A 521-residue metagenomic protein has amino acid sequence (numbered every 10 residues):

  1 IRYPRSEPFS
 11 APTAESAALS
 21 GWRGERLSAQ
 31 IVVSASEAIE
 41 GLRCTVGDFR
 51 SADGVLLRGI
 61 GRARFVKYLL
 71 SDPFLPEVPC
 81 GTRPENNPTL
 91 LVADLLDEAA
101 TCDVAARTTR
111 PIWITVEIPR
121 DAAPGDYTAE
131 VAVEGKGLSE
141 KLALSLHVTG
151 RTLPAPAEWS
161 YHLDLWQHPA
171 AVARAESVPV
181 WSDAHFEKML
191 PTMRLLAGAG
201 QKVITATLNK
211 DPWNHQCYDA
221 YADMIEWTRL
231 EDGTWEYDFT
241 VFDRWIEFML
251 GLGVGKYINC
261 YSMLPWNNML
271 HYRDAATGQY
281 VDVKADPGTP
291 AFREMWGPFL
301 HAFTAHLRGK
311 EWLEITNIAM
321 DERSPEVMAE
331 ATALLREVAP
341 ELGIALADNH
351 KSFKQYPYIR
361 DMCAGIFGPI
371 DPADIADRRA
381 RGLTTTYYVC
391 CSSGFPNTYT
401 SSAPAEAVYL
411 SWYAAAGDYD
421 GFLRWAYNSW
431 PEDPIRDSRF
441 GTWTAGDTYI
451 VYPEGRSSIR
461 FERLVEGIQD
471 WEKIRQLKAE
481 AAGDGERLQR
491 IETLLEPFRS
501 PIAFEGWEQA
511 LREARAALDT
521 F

Functional and structural regions predicted by a protein language model:
I1-T13, S36-I114, A122: Surface-exposed binding patches on compact interaction domains or structured appendages
T13, G24-Q30, R110-P111, A123-E130: Short, solvent-exposed loop/turn segments enriched in Ser/Thr/Gly
A14-E37, L190, T205: Contiguous beta-strand segments within globular domains
R23, A123, E187-K188, Y237-V241 (+3 more regions): Short, glycine/acidic-rich beta->alpha junctions
P84-P88, V92, L96, V116-E117 (+4 more regions): Aromatic-lined carbohydrate-binding surfaces of glycoside hydrolases
I114, R120-D121, D126-V133, L142 (+1 more regions): C-terminal, structured domain-capping segment
M269-Y272, Y280, K284-H350, Y419 (+1 more regions): Catalytic domains of carbohydrate-active enzymes that cleave complex glycans
D361-W443: Catalytic-core region of carbohydrate-active enzymes that cleave or remodel glycosidic bonds
